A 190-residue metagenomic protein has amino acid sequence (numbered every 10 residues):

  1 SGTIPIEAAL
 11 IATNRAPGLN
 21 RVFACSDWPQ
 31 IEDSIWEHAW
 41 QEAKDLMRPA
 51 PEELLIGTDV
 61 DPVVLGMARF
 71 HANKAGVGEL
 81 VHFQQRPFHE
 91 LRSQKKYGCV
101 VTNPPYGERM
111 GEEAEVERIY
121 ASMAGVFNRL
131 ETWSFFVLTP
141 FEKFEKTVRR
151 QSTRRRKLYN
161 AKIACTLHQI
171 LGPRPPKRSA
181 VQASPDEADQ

Functional and structural regions predicted by a protein language model:
S1-R92, E108-R109, E113-E115: Conserved S-adenosyl-L-methionine
R86-D189: C-terminal catalytic and target-recognition region of SAM-dependent MTase-like enzymes, primarily methyltransferases
